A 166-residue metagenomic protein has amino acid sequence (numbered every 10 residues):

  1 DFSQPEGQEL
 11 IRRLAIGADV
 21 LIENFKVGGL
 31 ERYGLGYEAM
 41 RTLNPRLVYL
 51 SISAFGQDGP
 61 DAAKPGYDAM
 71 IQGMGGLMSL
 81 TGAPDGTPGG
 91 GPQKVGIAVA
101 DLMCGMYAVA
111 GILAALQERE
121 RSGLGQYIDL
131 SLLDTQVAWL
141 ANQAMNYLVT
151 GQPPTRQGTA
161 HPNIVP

Functional and structural regions predicted by a protein language model:
D1-T42: A structured beta-alpha segment of the ubiquitous adenosine-cofactor-binding alpha/beta core
I22, M40, Y49, D68 (+2 more regions): Structural scaffold positions in well-ordered secondary structure
V27-T81: Rossmann-fold NAD(P)-binding glycine/threonine-rich loop
M74-P166: Acidic, glycine-rich segments within the central catalytic cores of soluble metabolic enzymes that bind/position
